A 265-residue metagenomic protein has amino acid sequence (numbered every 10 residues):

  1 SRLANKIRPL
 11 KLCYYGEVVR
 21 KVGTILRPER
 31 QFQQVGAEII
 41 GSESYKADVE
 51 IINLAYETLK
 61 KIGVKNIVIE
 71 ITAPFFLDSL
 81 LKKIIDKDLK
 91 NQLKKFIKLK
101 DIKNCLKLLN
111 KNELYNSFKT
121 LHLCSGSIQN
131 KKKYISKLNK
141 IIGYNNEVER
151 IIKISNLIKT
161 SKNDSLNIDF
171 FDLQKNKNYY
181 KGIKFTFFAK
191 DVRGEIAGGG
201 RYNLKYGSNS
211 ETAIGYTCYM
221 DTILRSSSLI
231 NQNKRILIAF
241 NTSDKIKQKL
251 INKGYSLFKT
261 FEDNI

Functional and structural regions predicted by a protein language model:
S1-K6, L10-K65, L109-I265: Positively charged, Gly/Ser-enriched RNA/tRNA-binding surfaces
V22, S79-K83, K103-L108, N116: Short amphipathic alpha-helical patches
E43, A47-D48, E70, L77 (+1 more regions): Cap/lid and interdomain-hinge subdomains that line or gate substrate/regulatory clefts in soluble alpha/beta enzymes
K61-S79, K87-K90: Extended alpha-helical scaffolds
E70-A73, D101, D169-F170, Y219: Poly-acidic low-complexity segments
T72-K82, L173-G182: Beta-rich nucleic-acid/ligand-interaction surfaces
I85-N110: Acidic, His- and aromatic-enriched active-site or binding-groove loops in soluble protein domains that engage sugars
